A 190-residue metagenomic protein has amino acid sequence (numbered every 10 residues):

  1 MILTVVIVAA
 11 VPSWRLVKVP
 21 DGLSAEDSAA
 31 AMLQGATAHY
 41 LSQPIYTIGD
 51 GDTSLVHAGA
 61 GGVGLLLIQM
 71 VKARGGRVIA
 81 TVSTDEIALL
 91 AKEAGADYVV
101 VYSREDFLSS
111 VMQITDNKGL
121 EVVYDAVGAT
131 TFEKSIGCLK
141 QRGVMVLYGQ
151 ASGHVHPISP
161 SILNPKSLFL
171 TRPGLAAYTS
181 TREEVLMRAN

Functional and structural regions predicted by a protein language model:
M1-K18, A25, A31-M32: Glycine-rich phosphate/adenylate-binding loop and adjacent beta-alpha elements of nucleotide- or dinucleotide-binding
D21-E26, T47-T53, N117-K118: Short helix-loop-beta connector
A29-E105: Mid-domain Rossmann-like dinucleotide-binding core that forms the NAD(H)/NADP(H) cofactor-binding site
L55, V100, E121-Y124, V146: N-terminal Rossmann-like NAD(P) cofactor-binding module of classical short-chain dehydrogenase/reductase
A58-G59, V127, Q150: NAD(P)H cofactor-binding loop motif with strongest signal on the N-terminal glycine-rich segment
R74, V82, A91, T130-N190: Glycine-rich phosphate-binding loop and adjacent beta-alpha segment of Rossmann(oid) nucleotide-cofactor-binding
D106-K118: Short amphipathic alpha-helix with an adjacent loop that forms part of the alpha/beta core around
